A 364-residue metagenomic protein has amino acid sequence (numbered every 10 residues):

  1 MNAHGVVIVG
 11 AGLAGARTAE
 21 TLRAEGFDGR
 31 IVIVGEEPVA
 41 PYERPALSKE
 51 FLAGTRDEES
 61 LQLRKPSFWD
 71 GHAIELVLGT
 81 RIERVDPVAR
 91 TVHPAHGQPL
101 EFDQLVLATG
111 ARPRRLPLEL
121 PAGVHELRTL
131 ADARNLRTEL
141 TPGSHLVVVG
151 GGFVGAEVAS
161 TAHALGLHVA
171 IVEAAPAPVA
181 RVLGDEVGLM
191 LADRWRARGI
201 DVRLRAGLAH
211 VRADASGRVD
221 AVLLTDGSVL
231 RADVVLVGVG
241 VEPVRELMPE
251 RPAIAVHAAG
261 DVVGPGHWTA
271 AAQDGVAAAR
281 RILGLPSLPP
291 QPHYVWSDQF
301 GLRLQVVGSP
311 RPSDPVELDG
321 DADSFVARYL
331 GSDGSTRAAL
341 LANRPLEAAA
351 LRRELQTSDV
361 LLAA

Functional and structural regions predicted by a protein language model:
M1-V7, Q62-V147, R205, L223-V239 (+1 more regions): FAD-binding core/adjacent interface of flavoenzyme oxidoreductases
N2-G5, V262-L346: Mid-to-C-terminal Rossmann-like scaffold of FAD/NAD(P)H-dependent oxidoreductases
N2-I74, T161-V182: Beta1-alpha1 glycine-rich phosphate/pyrophosphate-binding loop at the start of Rossmann-like nucleotide-binding domains
G10-A14, E36, R128, V149-V154: Glycine-rich Rossmann-fold phosphate-binding loop(s) that bind the pyrophosphate of adenine dinucleotide cofactors
P41, R115-L116, A156-E157, A180 (+4 more regions): Glycine/Thr-rich phosphate-binding loops of Rossmann-like dinucleotide-binding domains
H145, F153-H210, Q291-W296: Rossmann-like dinucleotide-binding cores of NAD(P)H-dependent redox enzymes
E250-G266: Short FAD-binding loop at a beta-strand-to-alpha-helix junction that anchors the flavin cofactor in diverse
P345-V360: A short, polar/charged loop-to-alpha-helix boundary motif
